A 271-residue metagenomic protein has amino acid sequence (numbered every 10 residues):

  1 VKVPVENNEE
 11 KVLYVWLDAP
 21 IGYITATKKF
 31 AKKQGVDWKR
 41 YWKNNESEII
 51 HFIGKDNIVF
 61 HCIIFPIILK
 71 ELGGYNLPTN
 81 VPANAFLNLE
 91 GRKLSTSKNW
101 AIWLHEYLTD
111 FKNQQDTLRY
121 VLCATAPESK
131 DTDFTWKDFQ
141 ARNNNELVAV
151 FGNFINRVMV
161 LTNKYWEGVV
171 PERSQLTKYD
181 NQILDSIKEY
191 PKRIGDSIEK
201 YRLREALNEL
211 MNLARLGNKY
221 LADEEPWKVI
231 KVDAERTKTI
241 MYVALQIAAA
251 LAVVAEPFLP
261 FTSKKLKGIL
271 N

Functional and structural regions predicted by a protein language model:
V1-K164, A206-L210: Structured secondary-structure scaffolds
W38, T177-K178: Short, basic, low-complexity termini and linkers enriched in Ser/Thr/Gly/Pro that act as targeting/leader peptides
S95, L184-D185: Short helix-capping and inter-helix turn/linker motifs at the boundaries of alpha-helical repeat units
W100, Y179, I247-A248: Residue-level preference for nonpolar/small residues embedded in alpha-helices
T117, D180-I183, S263: Single-residue recognition of alpha-helix capping/boundary positions
A126, D138-Q175, S186-N271: Helix-rich, typically C-terminal accessory recognition domains appended to large enzymatic cores
